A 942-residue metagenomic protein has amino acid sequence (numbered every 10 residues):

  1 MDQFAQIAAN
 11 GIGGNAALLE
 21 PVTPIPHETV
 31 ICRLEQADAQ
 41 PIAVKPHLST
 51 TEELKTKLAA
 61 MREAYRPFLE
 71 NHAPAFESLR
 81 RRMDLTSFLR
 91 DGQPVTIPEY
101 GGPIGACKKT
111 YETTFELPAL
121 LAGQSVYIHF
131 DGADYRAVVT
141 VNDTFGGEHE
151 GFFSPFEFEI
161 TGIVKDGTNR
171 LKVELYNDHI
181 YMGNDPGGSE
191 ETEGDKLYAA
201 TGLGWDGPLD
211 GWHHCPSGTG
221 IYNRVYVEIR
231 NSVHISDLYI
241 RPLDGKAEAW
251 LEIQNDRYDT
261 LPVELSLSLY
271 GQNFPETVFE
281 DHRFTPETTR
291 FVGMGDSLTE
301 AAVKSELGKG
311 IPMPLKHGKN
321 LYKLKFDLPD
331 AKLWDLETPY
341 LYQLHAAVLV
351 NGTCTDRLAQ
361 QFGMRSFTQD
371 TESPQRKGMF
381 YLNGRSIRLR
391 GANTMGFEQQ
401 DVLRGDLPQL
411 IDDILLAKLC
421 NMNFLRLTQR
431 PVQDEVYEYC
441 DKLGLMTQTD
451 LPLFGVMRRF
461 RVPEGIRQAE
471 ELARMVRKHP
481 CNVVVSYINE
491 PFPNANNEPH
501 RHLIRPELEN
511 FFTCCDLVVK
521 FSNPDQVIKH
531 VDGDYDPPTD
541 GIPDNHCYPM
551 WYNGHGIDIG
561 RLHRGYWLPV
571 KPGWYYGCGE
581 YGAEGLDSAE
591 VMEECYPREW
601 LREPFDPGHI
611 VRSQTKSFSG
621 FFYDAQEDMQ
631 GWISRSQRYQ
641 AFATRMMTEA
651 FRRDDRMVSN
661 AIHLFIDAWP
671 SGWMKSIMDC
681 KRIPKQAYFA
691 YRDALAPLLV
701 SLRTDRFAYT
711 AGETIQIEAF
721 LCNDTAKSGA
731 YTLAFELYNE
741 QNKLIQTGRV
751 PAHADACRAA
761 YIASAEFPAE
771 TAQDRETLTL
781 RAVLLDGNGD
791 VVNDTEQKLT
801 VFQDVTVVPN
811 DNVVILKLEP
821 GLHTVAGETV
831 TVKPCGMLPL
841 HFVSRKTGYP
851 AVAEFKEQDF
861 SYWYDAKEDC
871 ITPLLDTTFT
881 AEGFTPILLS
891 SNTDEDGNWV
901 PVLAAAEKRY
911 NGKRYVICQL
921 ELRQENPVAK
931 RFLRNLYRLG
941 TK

Functional and structural regions predicted by a protein language model:
D2-E70, P74, A106, T110-I235 (+6 more regions): Accessory beta-strand-rich segments of carbohydrate-active enzymes
I7-R90, H213, S217-G220, V485 (+5 more regions): Substrate-binding clefts and catalytic carboxylate motifs of secreted carbohydrate-active enzymes
P98-L117, L121-H129, D134-V141, G146-E150 (+8 more regions): Active-site-adjacent substrate/metal-binding segments within catalytic domains of carbohydrate-active enzymes
L121-Q124, V164-T168, Y181-G183, L328-L341 (+3 more regions): Short glycine/proline/serine/threonine-rich loop/turn segments at secondary-structure transition edges
V139-V141, A247-M313, Y322, A346 (+3 more regions): Beta-strand-rich binding/interaction modules
H234-I240, A247, D356, E470-R602 (+1 more regions): Active-site region of glycoside hydrolase catalytic domains
T355-T368, G384, A754, D790-V807: Short beta-strand elements
S522, V830-V928: Catalytic beta-strand/loop cores that center a nucleophilic Ser/Cys/Thr and support acyl-enzyme chemistry
